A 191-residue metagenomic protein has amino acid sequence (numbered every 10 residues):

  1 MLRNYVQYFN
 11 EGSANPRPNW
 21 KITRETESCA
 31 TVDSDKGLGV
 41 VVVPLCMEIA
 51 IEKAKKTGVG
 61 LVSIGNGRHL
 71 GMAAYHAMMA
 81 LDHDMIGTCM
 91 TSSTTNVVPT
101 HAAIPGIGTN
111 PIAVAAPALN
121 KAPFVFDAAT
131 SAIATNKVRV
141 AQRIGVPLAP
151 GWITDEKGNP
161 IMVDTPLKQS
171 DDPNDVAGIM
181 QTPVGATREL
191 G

Functional and structural regions predicted by a protein language model:
M1-I51: Active-site cofactor/substrate anionic-group-binding motifs, chiefly glycine- and Lys/Arg-rich phosphate-binding loops
T23-D33, P44-G60, V163-G178: Residues forming anionic-ligand binding surfaces in small-molecule and nucleic-acid pockets of primarily soluble enzymes
T26-C29, K56-G60, D82-I86, G108-P111 (+3 more regions): Short coil/turn connectors at secondary-structure junctions
V32-S34, K55, L61-N66, G87-T91 (+3 more regions): General beta-strand structural signal in soluble alpha/beta enzymes
S34-V41, V59-R68, V98-A103, F124 (+2 more regions): Flexible, glycine/proline-enriched loop segments at strand-loop-helix junctions that form or flank small-ligand binding
V41-E48, E52-S92, V98-P99: A glycine-rich phosphate/pyrophosphate-binding beta-strand-loop-alpha-helix module
V97-D172: Phosphate/diphosphate-binding glycine-rich loops and adjacent basic-rich segments that engage nucleotide
D175-G191: Internal helical hairpin/lid segments
